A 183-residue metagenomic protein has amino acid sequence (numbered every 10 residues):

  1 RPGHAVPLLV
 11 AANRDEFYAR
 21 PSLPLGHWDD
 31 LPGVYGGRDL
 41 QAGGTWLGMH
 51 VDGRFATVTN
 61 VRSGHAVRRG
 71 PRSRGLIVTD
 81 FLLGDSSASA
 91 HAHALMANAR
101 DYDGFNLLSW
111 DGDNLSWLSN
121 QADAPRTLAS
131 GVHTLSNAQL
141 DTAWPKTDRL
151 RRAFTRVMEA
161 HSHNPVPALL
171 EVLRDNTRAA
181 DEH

Functional and structural regions predicted by a protein language model:
R1-H183: N-terminal nucleophile
